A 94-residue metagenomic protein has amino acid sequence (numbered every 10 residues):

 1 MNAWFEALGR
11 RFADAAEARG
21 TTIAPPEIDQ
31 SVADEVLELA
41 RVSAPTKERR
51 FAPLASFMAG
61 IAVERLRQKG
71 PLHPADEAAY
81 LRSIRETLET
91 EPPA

Functional and structural regions predicted by a protein language model:
M1-A24: Long, acidic, intrinsically disordered low-complexity segments
N2-E6, A75-A94: C-terminal binding/interaction regions
F12-A16, G20, K47, R85-L88 (+1 more regions): Structural signal for hydrophobic packing residues in well-ordered secondary-structure cores of soluble enzyme domains
P25-L39: Acidic-glycine-rich active-site phosphate/pyrophosphate-binding loop
I28, V32, G70-E77: Residue-level recognition of alpha-helical structural elements
A40-F51: A short glycine/serine-rich beta->alpha loop
R49, A62-P74: Short helix-capping/linker segments at secondary-structure and domain boundaries
L54-A62: Short amphipathic alpha-helical face segments that pack within enzyme cores and frequently flank/anchor catalytic
